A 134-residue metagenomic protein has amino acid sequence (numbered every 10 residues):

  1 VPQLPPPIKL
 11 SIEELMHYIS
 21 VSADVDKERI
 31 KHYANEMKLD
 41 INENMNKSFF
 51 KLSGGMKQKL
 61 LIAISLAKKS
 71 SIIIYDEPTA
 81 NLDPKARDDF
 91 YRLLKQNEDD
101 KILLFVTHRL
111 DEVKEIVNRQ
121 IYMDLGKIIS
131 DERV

Functional and structural regions predicted by a protein language model:
L10-A23: Q-loop/switch helix immediately C-terminal to the Walker
S48-G55: Conserved ABC ATPase signature
I62: Hydrophobic anchor residue at the start of the ABC signature
I73-E77: Catalytic Walker B motif of ABC-type/P-loop ATPase nucleotide-binding domains
P84-A86: Helix N-cap at the start of a conserved alpha-helix in ABC-type nucleotide-binding domains
D100-V106: Conserved H-loop
R109-E115: Conserved H-loop
